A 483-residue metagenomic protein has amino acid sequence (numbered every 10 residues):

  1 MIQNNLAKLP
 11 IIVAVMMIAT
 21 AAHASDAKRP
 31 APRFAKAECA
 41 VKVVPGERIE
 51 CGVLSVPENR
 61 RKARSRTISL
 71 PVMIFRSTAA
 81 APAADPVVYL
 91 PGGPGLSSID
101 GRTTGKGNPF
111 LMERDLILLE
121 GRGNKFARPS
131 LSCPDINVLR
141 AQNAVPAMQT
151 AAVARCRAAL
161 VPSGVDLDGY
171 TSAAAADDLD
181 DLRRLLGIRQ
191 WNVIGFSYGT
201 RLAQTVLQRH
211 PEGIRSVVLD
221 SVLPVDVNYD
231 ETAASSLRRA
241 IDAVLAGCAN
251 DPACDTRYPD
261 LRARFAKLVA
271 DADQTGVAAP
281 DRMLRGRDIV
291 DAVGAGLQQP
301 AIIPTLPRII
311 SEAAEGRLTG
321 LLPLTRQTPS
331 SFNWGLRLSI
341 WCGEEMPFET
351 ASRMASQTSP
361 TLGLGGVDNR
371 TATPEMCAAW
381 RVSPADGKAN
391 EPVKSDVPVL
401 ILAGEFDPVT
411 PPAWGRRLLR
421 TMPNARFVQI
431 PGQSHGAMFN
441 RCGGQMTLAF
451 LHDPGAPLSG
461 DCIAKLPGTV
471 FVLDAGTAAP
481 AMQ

Functional and structural regions predicted by a protein language model:
M1-I11: Bacterial N-terminal signal peptides that target proteins for export
V15-H23: Hydrophobic h-region of N-terminal signal peptides that target proteins for export in Gram-negative bacteria
S25-D288, S339, E345-Q483: Gly/Pro-rich cap/lid or specificity-loop segments adjacent to the active site
A84-P86, G92-G93, T305-A314: Surface-exposed flexible segments
V269, D273, G294, P307-A314: Regular secondary-structure segments
V277-A292, L297-I302, T328-G335: Structural motif
L297-S311, P347-S352, G455: Short helix-capping/linker segments at secondary-structure and domain boundaries
I310-S352: Long, low-complexity segments enriched in small/aliphatic residues
